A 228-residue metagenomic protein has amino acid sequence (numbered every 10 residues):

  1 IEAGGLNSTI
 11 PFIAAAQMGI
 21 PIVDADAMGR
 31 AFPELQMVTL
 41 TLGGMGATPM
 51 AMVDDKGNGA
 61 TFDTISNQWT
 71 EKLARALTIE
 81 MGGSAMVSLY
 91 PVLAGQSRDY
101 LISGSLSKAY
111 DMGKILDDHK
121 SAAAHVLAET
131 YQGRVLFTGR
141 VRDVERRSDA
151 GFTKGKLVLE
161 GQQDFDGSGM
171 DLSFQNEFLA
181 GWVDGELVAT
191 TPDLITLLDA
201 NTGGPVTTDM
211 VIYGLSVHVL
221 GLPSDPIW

Functional and structural regions predicted by a protein language model:
I1-I13, R30-E34: Short glycine/serine/threonine-rich phosphate/pyrophosphate-binding segments that cradle anionic phosphate groups
A15-Q36: Short, acidic/small-residue loops that bind anionic groups at enzyme active sites
G19-I20, M37, N67, R75-M86 (+2 more regions): Generic secondary-structure signature for well-ordered alpha-helical cores
M37-L77: A structural-propensity feature for long, helix-poor, extended segments
M81-L93, A122-A128, R134-T138, P226-W228: Flexible, glycine/charged-enriched surface loops at secondary-structure junctions
P91-L127: Accessory alpha-helical/coil subdomains and C-terminal extensions that flank or cap enzyme catalytic cores
G113-Q162: Oxyanion-binding "anion nests"
V144-W228: C-terminal non-catalytic interaction/assembly regions of soluble proteins
